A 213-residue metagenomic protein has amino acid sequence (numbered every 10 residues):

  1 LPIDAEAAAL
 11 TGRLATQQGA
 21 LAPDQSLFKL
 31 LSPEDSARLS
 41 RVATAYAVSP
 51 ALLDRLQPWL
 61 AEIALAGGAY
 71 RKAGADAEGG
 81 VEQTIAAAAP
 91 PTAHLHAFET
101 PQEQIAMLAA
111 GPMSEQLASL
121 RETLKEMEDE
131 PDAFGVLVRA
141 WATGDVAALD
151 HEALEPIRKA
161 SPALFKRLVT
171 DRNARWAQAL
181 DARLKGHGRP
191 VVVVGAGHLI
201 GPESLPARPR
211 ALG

Functional and structural regions predicted by a protein language model:
L1-L164, L168: Structured, acidic catalytic/metal-binding patches in enzyme active sites
K166-G213: C-terminal soluble interaction/assembly domains
